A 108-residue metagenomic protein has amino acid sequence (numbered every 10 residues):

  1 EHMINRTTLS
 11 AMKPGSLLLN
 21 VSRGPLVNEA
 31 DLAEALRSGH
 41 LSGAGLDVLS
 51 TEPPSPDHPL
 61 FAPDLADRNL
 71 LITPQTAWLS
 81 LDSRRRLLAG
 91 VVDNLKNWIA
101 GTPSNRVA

Functional and structural regions predicted by a protein language model:
E1-R6, S22: Glycine/threonine-rich flexible loop motifs
L9: Short alpha-helical donor nucleotide-sugar binding micro-motif in glycosyltransferases
G15-L17, V21-A108: Rossmann-like dinucleotide-binding domain for NAD(H)/NADP(H)
